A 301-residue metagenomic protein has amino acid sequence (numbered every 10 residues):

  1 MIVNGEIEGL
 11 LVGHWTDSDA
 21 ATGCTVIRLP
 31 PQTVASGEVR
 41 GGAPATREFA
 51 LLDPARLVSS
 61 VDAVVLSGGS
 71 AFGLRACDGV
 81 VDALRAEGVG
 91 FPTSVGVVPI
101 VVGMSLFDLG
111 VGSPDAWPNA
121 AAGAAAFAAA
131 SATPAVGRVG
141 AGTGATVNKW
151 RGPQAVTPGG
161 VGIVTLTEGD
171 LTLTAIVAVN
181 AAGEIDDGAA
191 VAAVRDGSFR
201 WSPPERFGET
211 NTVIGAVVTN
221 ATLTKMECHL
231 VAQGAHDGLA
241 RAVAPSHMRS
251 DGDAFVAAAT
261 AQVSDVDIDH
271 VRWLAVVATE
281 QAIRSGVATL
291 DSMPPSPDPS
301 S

Functional and structural regions predicted by a protein language model:
M1-A71, R75, A86-S301: A structural signal for small-residue-enriched, beta-sheet-centric alpha/beta enzyme cores and oligomeric scaffold folds
A76-V81: Short Gly/Thr/Asp-enriched flexible loops that form oxyanion-binding sites at enzyme active sites
